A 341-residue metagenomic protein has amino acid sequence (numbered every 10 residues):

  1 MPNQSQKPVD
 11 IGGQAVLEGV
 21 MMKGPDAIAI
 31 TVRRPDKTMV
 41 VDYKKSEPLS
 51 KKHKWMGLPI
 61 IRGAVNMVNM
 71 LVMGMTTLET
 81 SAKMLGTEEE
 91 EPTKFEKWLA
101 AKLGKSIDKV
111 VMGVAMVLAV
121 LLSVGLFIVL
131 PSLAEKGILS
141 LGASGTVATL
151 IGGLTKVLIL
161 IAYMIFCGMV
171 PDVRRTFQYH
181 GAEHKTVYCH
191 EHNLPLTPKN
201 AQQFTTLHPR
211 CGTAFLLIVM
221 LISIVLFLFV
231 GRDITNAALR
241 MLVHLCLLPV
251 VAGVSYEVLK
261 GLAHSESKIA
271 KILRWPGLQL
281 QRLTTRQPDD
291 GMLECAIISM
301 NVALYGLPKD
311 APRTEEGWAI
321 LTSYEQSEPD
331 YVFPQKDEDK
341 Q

Functional and structural regions predicted by a protein language model:
M1-G86: Divalent-cation
P2-D10, A15-V16, S50-G57, E96-M112 (+1 more regions): Cytosolic juxtamembrane amphipathic/interface segments immediately preceding and feeding into a transmembrane helix
P2-G12, V16, V20-M22, I138 (+5 more regions): Polar-ligand-bearing catalytic/cofactor-coordination segments of membrane-embedded or membrane-tethered inner-membrane
T31-V32, D42, N66, M70-A101 (+1 more regions): Short, charged cytosolic
L58-T80, I151-F177, L248-H264: Hydrophobic alpha-helical membrane-embedded segments
T80-M84, A119-S144, V219-V243, A252 (+1 more regions): Juxtamembrane "helix exit" motif at the C-terminal ends of alpha-helical transmembrane segments in multi-pass membrane
E88-I138, S144-V170: Hydrophobic alpha-helical segments characteristic of transmembrane helices in integral membrane transporters
I107-G125, F204-F229: Transmembrane alpha-helical segments and their cytosolic interface motifs in multi-pass membrane proteins
